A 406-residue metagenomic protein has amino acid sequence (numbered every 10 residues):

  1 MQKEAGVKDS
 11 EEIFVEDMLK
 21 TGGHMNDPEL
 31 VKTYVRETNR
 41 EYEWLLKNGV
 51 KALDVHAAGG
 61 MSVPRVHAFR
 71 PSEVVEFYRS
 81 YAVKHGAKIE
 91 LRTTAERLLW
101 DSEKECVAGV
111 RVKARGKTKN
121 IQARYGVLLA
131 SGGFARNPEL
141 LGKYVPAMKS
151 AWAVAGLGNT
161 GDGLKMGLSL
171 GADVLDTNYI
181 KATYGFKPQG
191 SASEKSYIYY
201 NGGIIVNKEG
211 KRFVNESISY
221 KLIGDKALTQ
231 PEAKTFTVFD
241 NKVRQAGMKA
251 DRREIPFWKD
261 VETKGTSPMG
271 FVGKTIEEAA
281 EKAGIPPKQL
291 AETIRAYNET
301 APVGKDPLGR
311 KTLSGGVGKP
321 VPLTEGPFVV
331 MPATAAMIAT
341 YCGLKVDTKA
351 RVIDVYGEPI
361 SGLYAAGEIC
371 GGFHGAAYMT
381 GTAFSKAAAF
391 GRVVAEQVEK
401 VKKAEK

Functional and structural regions predicted by a protein language model:
M1-K88, I205, R212, K242-Q245 (+1 more regions): Conserved N-terminal/central alpha/beta ligand/cofactor-binding core
E4, K20-E41, G49-K51, G247-G304: N-terminal leader/propeptide and maturation segments of large enzyme subunits in energy/redox metabolism and hydrolases
H67-Y125, L164-L170, L344-V346: Helical element adjacent to the flavin cofactor pocket in flavoenzyme catalytic cores
R97, C106, Q289-A377: A glycine-rich dinucleotide-binding beta-alpha-beta segment and adjacent secondary-structure elements that constitute
R115-T118, Q122-K187, F384, V393: Glycine-rich loop(s) and the adjacent beta-strand/alpha-helix scaffold that form part
L164-D173, A291-I294, A387-K406: Internal hydrophobic alpha-helix adjacent to the cofactor/substrate pocket in enzyme cavities
L164-M166, D173-I285, Q289: An anion/pyrophosphate-binding glycine-rich loop and adjacent beta-alpha core in soluble alpha-beta enzymes
A182-K187, Y200, K221-G224, A335-Y341 (+1 more regions): Glycine-rich phosphate/pyrophosphate-binding beta-alpha loops
